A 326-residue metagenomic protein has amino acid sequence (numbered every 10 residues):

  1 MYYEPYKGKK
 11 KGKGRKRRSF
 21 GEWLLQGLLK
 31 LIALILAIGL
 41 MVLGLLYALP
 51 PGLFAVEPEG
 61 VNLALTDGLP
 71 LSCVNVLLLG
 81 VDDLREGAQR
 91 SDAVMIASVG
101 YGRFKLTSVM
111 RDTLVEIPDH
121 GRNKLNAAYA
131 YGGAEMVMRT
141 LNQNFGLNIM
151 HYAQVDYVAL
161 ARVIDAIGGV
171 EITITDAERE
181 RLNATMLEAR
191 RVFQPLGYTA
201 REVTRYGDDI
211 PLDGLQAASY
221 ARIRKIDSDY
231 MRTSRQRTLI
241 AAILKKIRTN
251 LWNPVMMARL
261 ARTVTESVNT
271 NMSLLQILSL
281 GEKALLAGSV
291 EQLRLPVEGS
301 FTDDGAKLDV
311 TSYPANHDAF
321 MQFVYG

Functional and structural regions predicted by a protein language model:
Y2-G326: Non-catalytic, solvent-exposed segments at the cell envelope interface
